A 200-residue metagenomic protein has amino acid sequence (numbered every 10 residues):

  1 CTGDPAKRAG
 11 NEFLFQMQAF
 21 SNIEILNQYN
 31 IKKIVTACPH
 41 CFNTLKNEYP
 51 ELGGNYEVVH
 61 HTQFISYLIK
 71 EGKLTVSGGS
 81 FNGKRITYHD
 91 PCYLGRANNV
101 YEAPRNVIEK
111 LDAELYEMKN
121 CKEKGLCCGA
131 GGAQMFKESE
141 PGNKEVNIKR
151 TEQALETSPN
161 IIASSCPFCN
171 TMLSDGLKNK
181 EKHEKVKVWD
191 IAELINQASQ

Functional and structural regions predicted by a protein language model:
C1-Q200: Iron-sulfur cluster-binding electron-transfer modules in prokaryotic oxidoreductases
